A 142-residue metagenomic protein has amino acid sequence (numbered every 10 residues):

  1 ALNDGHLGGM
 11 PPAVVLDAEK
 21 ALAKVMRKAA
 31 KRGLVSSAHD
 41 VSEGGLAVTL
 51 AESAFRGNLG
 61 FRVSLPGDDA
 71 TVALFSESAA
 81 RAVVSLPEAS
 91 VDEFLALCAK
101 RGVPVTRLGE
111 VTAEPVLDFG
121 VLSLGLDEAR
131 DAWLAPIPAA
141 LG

Functional and structural regions predicted by a protein language model:
A1-A13: Gly-rich Lys/Arg/Thr-decorated short loops/hinges at beta-loop-alpha junctions or inter-strand turns that position
L2, A18-E19, M26: Charged, gly/pro-rich, cysteine-poor intrinsically disordered low-complexity regions
G8-P11, A21-A23, A29-G142: Glycine-/charge-enriched secondary-structure boundary and capping motifs
